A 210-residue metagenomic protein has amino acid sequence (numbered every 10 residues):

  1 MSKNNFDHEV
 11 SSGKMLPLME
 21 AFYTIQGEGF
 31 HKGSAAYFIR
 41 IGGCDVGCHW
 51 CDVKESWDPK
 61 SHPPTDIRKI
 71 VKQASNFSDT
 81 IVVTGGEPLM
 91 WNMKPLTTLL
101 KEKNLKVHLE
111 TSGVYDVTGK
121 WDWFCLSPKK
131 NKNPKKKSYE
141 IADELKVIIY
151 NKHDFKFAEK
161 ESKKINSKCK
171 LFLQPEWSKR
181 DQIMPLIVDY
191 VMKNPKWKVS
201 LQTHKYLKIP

Functional and structural regions predicted by a protein language model:
M1: Iron-sulfur (Fe-S) cluster-binding modules
N4, G13-Y23, A35-F38, G42-W121: Conserved Radical SAM active-site core
E9-S11: Blade/loop signatures of beta-propeller domains
Q26-G29: A short beta-strand-turn-helix
H31-G33, Y139: A generic structural micro-feature
L89-P210: Conserved AdoMet/S-adenosylmethionine-binding subsite of the radical SAM
